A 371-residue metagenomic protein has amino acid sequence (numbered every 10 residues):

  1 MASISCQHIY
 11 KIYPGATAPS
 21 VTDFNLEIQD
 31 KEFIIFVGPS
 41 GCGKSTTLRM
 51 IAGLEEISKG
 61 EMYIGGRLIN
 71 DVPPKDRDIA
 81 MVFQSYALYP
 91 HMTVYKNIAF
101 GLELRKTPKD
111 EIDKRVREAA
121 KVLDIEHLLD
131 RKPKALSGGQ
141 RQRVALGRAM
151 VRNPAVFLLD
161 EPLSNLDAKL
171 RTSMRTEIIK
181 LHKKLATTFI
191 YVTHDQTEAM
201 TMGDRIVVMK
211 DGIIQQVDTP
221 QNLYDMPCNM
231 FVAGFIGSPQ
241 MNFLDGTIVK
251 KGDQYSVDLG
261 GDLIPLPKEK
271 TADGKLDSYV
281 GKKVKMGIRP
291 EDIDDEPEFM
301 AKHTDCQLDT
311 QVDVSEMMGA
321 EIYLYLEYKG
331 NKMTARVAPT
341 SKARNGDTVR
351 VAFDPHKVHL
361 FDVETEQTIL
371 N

Functional and structural regions predicted by a protein language model:
M1-C6, I12-D23, V72-P73: A short, flexible loop at the N-terminus of ABC-type nucleotide-binding domains that lies
S5, E27, Y63, R350-A352: ABC ATPase nucleotide-binding domain
V37-P39: The feature captures the beta-strand-to-loop junction immediately N-terminal to the Walker
A52: Helix-to-loop junction immediately C-terminal to a conserved catalytic motif
S58-E61, E111, D211, D245 (+1 more regions): Conserved coupling/switch loops of ABC nucleotide-binding domains, chiefly the family-specific signature
G60-L68: Conserved ABC transporter NBD signature motif
P74-F231, F235: ABC ATPase nucleotide-binding domains
Q254-Q311, S341-N371: Glycine/charge-rich catalytic "coupling/switch" loops of P-loop NTPases
